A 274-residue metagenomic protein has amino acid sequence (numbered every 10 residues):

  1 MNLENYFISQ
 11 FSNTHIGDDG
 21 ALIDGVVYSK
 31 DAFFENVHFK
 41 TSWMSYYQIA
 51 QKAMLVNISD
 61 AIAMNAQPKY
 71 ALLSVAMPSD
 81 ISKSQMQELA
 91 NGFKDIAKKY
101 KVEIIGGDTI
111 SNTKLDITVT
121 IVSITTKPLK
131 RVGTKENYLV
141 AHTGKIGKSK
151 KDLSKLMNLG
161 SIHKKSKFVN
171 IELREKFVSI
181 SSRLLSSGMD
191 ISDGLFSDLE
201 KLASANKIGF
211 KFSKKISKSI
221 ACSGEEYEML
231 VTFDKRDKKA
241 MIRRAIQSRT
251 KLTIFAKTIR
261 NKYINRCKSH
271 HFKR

Functional and structural regions predicted by a protein language model:
M1-I62, V102, T126, Y138 (+3 more regions): N-terminal glycine-rich phosphate/pyrophosphate-binding loops that anchor nucleotide-derived ligands and cofactors
F33, K69-S154, K257: Glycine-rich anion-binding loops of enzyme active sites
Y46-A71, N91-K99, R174-K176, I180 (+2 more regions): Small-aliphatic-rich amphipathic alpha-helix that forms the alpha element of a beta-alpha
D80, F168-E226, N265: Active-site-proximal betaalpha loop/short-helix elements that scaffold phosphoryl/nucleotidyl transfer chemistry
K151-F168: Short, compositionally biased
F168-E172, A245-R274: Acidic, Ser/Thr/Pro-rich beta/coil linker or hinge segments at domain junctions
T232-K239: Helix N-cap motif at beta-to-alpha junctions
